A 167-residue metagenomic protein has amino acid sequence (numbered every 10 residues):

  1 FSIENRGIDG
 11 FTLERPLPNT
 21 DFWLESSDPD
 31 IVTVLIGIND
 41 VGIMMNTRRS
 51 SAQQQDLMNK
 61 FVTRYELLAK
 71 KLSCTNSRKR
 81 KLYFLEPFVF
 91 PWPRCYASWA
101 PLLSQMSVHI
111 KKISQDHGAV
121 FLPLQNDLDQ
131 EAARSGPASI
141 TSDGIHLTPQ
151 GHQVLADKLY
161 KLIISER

Functional and structural regions predicted by a protein language model:
F1-T12: A short beta-strand-loop structural module common to alpha/beta enzyme folds
R15-R167: Alpha-helical cap/lid subdomain in secreted, periplasmic, or secretory-pathway luminal O-acyl-processing enzymes
